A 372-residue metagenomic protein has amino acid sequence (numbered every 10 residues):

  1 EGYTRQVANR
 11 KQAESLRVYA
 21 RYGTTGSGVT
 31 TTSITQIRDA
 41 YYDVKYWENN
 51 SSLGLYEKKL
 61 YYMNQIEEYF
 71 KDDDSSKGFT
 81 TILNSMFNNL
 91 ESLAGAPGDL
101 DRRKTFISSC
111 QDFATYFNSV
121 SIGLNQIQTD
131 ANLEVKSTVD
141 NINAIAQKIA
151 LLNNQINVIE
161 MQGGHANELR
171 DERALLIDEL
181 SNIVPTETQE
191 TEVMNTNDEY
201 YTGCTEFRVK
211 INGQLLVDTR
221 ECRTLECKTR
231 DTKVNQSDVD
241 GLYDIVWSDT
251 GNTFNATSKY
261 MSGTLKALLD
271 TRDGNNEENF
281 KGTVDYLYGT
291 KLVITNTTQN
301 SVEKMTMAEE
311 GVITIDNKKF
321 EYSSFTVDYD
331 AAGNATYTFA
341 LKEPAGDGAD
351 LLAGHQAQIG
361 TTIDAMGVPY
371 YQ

Functional and structural regions predicted by a protein language model:
E1-Q372: Structural signature of extracellular appendage/secretion-system components
